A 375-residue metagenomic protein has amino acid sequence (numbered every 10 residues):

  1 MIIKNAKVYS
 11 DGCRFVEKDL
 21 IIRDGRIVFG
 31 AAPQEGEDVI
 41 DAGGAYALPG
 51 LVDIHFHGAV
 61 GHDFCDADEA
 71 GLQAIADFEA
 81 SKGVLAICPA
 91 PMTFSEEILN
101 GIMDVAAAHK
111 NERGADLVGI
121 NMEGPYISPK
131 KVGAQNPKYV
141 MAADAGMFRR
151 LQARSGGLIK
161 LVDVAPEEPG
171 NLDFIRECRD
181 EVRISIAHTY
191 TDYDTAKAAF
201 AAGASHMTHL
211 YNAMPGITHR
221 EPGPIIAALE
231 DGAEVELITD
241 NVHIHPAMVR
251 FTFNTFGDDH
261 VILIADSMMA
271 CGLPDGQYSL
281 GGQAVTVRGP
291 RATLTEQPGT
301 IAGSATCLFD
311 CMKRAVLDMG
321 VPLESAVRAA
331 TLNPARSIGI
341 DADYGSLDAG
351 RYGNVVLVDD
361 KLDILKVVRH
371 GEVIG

Functional and structural regions predicted by a protein language model:
M1-L48: Histidine-rich, glycine-flanked metal-binding segment
A6, R336, S346-G375: C-terminal cap of metal-dependent C-N hydrolases
G44, M122, C178, M207 (+2 more regions): Conserved, mostly hydrophobic/aromatic
Y46, I54, F64-D116, K138-R154 (+1 more regions): Alpha-helical scaffold segments that flank or form the walls of functional sites
H57, Q73-I102, A115-S128, S155-E167 (+4 more regions): Divalent metal-dependent hydrolysis catalytic cores, especially in the metallo-beta-lactamase
D77-C88, S128-G156, F200-L210, E221-E234 (+1 more regions): Active-site gating loops and adjacent loop-to-helix segments of metal-dependent hydrolytic enzymes
A153-P274: Active-site core of metal-dependent hydrolases
P224-V235, F253-A265, C271-R351, V355-L357: His/Asp/Glu-enriched, well-ordered alpha-helical/loop segment that forms or immediately abuts the divalent-metal
